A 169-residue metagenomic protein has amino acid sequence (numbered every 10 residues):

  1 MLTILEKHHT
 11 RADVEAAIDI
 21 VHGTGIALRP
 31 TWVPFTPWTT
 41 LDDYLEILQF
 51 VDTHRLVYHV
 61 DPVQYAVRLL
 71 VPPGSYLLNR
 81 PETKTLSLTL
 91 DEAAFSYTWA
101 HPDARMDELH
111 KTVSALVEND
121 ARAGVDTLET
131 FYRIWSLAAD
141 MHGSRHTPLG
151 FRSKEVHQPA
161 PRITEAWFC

Functional and structural regions predicted by a protein language model:
M1-A27, V33-H54: Conserved non-cysteine loop/helix-boundary elements of the Radical SAM core domain that shape
M1-L5, P34-D43, Y58-W99, M106: Flexible glycine/acidic-rich beta-alpha junction loops that bind and position SAM and/or redox cofactors in anaerobic
A16-L28, V57-V60, E108, T112-A123: A structural motif corresponding to the C-terminal end of an alpha-helix and its immediate exit/capping segment
L28, F35, Y44-V51, V57-V60 (+3 more regions): A broad "ordered helical/assembly scaffold" signature
Y76-C169: Radical SAM enzyme core and accessory elements
